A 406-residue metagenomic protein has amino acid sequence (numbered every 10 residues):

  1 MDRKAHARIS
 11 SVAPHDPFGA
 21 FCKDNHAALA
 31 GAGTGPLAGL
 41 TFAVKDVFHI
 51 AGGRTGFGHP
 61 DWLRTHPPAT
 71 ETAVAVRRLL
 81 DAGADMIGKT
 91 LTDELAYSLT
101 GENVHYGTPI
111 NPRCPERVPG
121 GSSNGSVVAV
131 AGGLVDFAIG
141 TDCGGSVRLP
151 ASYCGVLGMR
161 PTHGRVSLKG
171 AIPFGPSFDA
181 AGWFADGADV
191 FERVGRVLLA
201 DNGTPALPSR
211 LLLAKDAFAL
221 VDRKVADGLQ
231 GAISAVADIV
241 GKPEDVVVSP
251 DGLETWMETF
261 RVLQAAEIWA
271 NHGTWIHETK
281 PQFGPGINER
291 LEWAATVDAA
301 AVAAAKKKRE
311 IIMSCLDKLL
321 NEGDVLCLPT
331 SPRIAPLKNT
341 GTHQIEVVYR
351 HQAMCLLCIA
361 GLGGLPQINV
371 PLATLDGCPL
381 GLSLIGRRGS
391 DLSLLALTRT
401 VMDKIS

Functional and structural regions predicted by a protein language model:
M1, K23, K45, A300-S406: Glycine-rich, small-residue loops and helix-cap segments that act as flexible hinges at active-site edges
D2-H15, F137, C143-A219, L362-S406: Structural helix-boundary/capping segments
D2-V135: Gly/Ser-rich catalytic/binding loops embedded in alpha/beta enzyme cores
L40-P60, V262-K308, N369-D376: Short helix-loop capping/hinge segments that flank enzyme active sites or metal/cofactor-binding pockets
F42, R196-A265, A373: Gly/Ser-rich, acidic/histidine-flanked active-site/gating loops
V44, M86-L91, I139-T141, D245-V246 (+1 more regions): General beta-strand structural signal in soluble alpha/beta enzymes
D61, V104-G107, G155-G158, Q344-E346 (+1 more regions): Short, hinge-like loop/turn segments at secondary-structure boundaries
A226-V246, G273-E278, A301-G323: Acyltransferase
